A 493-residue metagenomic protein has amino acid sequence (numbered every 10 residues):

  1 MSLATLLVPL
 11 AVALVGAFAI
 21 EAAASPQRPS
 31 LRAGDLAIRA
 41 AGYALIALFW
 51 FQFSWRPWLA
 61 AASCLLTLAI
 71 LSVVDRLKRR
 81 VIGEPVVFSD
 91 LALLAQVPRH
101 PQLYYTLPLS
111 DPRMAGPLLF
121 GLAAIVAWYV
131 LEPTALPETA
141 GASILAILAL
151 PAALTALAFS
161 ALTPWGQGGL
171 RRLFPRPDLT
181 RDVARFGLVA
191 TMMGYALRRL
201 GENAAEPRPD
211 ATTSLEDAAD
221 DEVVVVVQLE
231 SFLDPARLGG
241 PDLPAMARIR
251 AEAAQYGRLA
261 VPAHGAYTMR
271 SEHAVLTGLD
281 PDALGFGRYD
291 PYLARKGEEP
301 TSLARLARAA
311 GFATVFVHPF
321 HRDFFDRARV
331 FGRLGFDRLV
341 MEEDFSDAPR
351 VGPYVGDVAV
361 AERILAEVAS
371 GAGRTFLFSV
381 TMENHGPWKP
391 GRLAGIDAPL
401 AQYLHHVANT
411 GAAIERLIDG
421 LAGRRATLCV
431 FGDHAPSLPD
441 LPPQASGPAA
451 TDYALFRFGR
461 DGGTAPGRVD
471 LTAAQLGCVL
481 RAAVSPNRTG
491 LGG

Functional and structural regions predicted by a protein language model:
M1-D178: Transmembrane and membrane-interface helices of multi-pass, inner-membrane envelope-modifying transferases
A47-L48, D210-T213, E299-T301, R363: Short alpha-helical segments and helix-capping/turn motifs at coil-helix boundaries
E84-P85, L238-A245: "Short basic amphipathic alpha-helical interaction patches in structured regions
F159-Q228, R237-G240: Membrane-interface segments at or immediately adjacent to transmembrane helices that form the boundary between
Q228-L229, S379: Alpha/beta-hydrolase
S231-P235, A435: Short acidic, Gly/Ser-rich segments with clustered Asp/Glu that frequently serve as metal-coordination loops in enzyme
A236-R237, P439: Short N-terminal helix/helix-N-cap motif within the alpha/beta-hydrolase-1
P244-A253, G257-G493: Solvent-exposed soluble domains appended to multi-pass membrane proteins
